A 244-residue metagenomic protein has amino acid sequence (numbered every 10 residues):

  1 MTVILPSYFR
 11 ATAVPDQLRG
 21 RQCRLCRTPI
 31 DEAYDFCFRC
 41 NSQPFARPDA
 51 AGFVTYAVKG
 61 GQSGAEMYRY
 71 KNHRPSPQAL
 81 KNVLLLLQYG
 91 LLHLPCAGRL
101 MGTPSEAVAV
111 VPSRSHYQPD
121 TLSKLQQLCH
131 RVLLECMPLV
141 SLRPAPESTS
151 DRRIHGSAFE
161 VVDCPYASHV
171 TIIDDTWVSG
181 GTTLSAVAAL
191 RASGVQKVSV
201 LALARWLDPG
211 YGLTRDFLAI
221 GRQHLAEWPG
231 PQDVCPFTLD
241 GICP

Functional and structural regions predicted by a protein language model:
M1-Q17: A broadly conserved sequence feature marking short terminus-proximal activation segments in nucleic acid-centric
Y8-A13, Q22-A107, L134-Y166: Active-site-facing substrate-recognition patch
A107, T171, S199-L201: A structural signal for isolated positions on well-ordered beta-strands in alpha/beta enzyme cores
P112-D120: Glycine-rich phosphate-binding loops at beta-strand->alpha-helix junctions
Q126-C136: Short helix-loop-beta junction
M137-P138, H169, Q196-S199: Residues at the starts of beta-strands that form the adenosine-phosphate
F159-S179: Mobile, glycine- and charge-enriched loop segments and immediately flanking short secondary-structure elements within
L184-P244: PRPP-dependent phosphoribosyltransferase catalytic core
